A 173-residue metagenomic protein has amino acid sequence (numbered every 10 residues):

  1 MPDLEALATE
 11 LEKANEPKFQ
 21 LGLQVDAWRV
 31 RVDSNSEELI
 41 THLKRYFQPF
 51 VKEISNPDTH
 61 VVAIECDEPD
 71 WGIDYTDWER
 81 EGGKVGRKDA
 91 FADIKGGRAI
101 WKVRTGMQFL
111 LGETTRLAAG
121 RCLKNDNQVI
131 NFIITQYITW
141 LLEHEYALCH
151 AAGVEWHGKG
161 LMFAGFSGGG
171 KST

Functional and structural regions predicted by a protein language model:
M1-G160, A164-F166: A noncatalytic interaction/capping subdomain that flanks phosphate/NTP-handling catalytic cores
G169-S172: Conserved glycine(s) of the Walker
